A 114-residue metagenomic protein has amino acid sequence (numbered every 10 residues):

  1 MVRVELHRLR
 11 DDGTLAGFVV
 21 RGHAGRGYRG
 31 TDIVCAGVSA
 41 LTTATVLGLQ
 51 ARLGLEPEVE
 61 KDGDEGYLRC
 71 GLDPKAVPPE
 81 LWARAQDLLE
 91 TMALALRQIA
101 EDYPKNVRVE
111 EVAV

Functional and structural regions predicted by a protein language model:
M1-T31, T43, L47-V114: N-terminal intrinsically disordered, cationic/polar leader segments that include organellar targeting peptides
V34-V38: Short, conserved glycine- and acidic-residue-centered signature motifs in active-site or ligand-binding loops
